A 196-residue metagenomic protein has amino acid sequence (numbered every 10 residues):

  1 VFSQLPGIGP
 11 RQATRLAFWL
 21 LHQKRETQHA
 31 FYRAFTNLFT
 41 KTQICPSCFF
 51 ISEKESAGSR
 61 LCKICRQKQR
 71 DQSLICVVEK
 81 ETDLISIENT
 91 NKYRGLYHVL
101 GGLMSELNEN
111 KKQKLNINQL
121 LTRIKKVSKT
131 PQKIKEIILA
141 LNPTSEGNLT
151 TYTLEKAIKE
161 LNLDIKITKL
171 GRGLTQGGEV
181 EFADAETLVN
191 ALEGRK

Functional and structural regions predicted by a protein language model:
V1-P6: Extended, structured, electrostatic nucleic-acid-contact surfaces
L38-K41, E55-G58: Short metal-coordination and nucleic-acid-contact micro-motifs, chiefly zinc-binding Cys/His arrays
C45-C48, C62-C65: Short cysteine-rich clusters marking metal-coordination/redox-active sites
F50-A57, R70: Short functional micro-motifs and their immediate structural scaffolds
S73-E79, I134-E146: Acidic beta-strand-to-loop metal/phosphate-binding motif
E146-K159: Short Gly/Thr/Asp-enriched flexible loops that form oxyanion-binding sites at enzyme active sites
L161-R172, Q176-K196: Conserved phosphate-handling catalytic cores of large alpha/beta enzymes
